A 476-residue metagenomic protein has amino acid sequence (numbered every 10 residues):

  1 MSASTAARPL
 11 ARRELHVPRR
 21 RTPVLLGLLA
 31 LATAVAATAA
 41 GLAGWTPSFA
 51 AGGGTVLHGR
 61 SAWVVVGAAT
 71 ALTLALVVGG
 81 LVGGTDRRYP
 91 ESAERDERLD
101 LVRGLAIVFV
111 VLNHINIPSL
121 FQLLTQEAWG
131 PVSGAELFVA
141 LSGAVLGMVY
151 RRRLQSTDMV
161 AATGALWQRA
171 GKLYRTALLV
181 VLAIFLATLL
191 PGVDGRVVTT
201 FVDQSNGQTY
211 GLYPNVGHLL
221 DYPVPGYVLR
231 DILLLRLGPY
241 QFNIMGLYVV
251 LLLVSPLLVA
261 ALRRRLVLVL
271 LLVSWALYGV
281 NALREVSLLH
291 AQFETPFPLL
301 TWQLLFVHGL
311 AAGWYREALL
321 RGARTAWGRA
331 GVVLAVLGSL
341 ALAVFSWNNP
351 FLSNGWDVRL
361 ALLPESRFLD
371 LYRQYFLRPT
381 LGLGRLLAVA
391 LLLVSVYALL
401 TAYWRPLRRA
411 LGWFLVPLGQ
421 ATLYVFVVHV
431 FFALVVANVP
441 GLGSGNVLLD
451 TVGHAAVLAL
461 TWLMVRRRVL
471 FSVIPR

Functional and structural regions predicted by a protein language model:
A3, A7-R476: Alpha-helical transmembrane segments and their immediate juxtamembrane cytosolic regions
